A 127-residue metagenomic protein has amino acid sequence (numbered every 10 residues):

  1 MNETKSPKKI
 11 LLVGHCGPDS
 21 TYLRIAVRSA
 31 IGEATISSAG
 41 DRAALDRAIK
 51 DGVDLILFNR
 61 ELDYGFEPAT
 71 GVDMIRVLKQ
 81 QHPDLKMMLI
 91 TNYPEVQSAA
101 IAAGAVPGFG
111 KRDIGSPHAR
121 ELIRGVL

Functional and structural regions predicted by a protein language model:
S6-V27, I56: Conserved acidic segment of CheY-like receiver
G14-H15, T91-Y93, I101-V126: Output/docking surface of receiver
C16-D19, E61-F66, P94, I114: Short acidic, S/G/P-rich loop/turn micro-motifs used as interaction or catalytic elements
A26-A30, A103: Alpha-helical interaction/dimerization surfaces of two-component signaling modules
S38-L55, L62-G65: Acidic, metal-coordinating helix/loop segments flanking the phosphotransfer/catalytic sites of two-component signaling
I56, M87, G108-F109: Two-component signal transduction core modules
L57-L78: Conserved phosphotransfer microenvironments
L78, D84-E95: A short, hydrophobic beta-strand element within the central beta-sheet of small alpha/beta folds
